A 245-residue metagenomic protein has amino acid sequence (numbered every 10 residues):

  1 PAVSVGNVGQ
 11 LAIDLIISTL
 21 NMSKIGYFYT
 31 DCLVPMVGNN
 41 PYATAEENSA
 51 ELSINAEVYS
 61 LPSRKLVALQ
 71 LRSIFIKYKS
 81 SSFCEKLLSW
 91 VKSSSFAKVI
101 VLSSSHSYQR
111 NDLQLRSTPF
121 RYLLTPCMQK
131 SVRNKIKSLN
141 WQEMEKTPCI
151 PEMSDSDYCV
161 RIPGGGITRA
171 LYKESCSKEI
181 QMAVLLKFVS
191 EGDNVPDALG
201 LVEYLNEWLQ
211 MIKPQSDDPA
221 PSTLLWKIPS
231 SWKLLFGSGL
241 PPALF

Functional and structural regions predicted by a protein language model:
P1-K98, S107-F245: Accessory terminal and edge-of-domain segments that mediate assembly/interaction and cofactor placement around
S103-S105: Internal, hydrophobic cores of structured domains that mediate oligomerization or house catalytic pockets within large
